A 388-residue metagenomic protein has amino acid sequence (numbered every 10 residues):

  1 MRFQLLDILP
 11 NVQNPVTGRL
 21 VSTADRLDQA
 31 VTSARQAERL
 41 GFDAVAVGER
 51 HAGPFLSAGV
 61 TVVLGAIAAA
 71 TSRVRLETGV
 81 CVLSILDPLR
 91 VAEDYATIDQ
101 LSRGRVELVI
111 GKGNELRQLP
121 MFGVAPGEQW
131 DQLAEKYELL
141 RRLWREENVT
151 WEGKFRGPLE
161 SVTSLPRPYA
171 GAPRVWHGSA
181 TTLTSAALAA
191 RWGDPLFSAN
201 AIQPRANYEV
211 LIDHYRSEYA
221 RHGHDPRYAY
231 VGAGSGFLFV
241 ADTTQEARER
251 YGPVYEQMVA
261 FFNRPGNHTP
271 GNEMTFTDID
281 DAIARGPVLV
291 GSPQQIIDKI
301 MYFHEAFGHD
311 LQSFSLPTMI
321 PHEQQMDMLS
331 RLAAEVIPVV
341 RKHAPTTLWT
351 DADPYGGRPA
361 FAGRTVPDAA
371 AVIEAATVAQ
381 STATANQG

Functional and structural regions predicted by a protein language model:
M1-T71, R75, A172-P173, D351-G356 (+2 more regions): N-terminal beta1-alpha1-beta2 module of alpha/beta enzyme domains
R2-T23, S84-E152, P195-F197, I202-N207: Flexible, glycine-rich active-site loops centered on histidine and acidic residues that chelate a metal or position
F3, A37, G41, E49 (+10 more regions): Conserved, mostly hydrophobic/aromatic
F3-D7, V45-V47, L76-T78, V106-I110 (+4 more regions): Hydrophobic faces of well-ordered beta-strands that scaffold small-molecule active sites in alpha/beta enzyme cores
L5-L9, E128-S164, A206-D310, I337 (+1 more regions): An alpha-helical appendage that flanks or caps ligand/catalytic pockets
V12-L27, C81-L89, A170-T181, L238-F239 (+1 more regions): Active-site mouth loops of central-metabolism enzymes
A44-I67, V82, N114, N200-Q203 (+1 more regions): Glycine-rich, proline-tolerant flexible connector loops at the mouths of alpha/beta enzymes
P54-C81, Q132-K136, S330-A344: Alpha-helix-loop-beta-strand connector modules within alpha/beta enzyme cores
